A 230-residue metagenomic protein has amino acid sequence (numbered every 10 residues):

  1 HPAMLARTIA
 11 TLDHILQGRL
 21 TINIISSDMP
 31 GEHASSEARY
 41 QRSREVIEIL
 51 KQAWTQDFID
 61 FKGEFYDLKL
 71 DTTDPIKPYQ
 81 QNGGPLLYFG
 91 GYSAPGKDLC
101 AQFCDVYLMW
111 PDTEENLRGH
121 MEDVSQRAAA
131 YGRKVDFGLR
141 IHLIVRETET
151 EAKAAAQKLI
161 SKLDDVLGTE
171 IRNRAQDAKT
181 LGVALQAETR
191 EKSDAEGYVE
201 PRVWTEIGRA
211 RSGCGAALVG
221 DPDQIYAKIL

Functional and structural regions predicted by a protein language model:
H1-T11: Glycine-rich anion/phosphate-binding loops
R7, L16, L20, I24-D28 (+1 more regions): Glycine-rich, histidine-containing beta strand-loop boundary motifs that form or position
I9-L20, A101-Q102, Q126-G132: Acidic (Asp/Glu)-rich catalytic clusters
L12, I22, L50, L87 (+3 more regions): Conserved, mostly hydrophobic/aromatic
L20-I24, L87-G90, D105-M109, V135-I141: Hydrophobic faces of well-ordered beta-strands that scaffold small-molecule active sites in alpha/beta enzyme cores
S36-G83, D112-L230: An alpha-helical appendage that flanks or caps ligand/catalytic pockets
S93-N116: Long hydrophobic segments that form regular secondary structure
